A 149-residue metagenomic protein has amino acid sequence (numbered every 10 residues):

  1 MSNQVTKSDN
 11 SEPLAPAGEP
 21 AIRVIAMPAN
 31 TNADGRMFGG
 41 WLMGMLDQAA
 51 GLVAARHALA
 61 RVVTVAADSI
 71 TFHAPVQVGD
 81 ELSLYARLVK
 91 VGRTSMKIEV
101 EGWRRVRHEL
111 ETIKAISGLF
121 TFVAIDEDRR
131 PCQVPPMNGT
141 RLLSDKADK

Functional and structural regions predicted by a protein language model:
N3-Q4, D9-E12, P16-I22, Q77-V78 (+1 more regions): HotDog/MaoC-like acyl-thioester-processing domains
P16-E19, F38, V62, A66: OB-fold and OB-like single-stranded nucleic-acid-recognition modules and their adjacent interaction interfaces
A29: Catalytic core of tubulin tyrosine ligase-like
G40-A60: Active-site helix/loop of acyl-thioester processing domains in fatty-acid/polyketide metabolism, spanning hotdog-fold
L59-Q77: Small beta-barrel nucleic-acid-binding modules, principally OB-folds
